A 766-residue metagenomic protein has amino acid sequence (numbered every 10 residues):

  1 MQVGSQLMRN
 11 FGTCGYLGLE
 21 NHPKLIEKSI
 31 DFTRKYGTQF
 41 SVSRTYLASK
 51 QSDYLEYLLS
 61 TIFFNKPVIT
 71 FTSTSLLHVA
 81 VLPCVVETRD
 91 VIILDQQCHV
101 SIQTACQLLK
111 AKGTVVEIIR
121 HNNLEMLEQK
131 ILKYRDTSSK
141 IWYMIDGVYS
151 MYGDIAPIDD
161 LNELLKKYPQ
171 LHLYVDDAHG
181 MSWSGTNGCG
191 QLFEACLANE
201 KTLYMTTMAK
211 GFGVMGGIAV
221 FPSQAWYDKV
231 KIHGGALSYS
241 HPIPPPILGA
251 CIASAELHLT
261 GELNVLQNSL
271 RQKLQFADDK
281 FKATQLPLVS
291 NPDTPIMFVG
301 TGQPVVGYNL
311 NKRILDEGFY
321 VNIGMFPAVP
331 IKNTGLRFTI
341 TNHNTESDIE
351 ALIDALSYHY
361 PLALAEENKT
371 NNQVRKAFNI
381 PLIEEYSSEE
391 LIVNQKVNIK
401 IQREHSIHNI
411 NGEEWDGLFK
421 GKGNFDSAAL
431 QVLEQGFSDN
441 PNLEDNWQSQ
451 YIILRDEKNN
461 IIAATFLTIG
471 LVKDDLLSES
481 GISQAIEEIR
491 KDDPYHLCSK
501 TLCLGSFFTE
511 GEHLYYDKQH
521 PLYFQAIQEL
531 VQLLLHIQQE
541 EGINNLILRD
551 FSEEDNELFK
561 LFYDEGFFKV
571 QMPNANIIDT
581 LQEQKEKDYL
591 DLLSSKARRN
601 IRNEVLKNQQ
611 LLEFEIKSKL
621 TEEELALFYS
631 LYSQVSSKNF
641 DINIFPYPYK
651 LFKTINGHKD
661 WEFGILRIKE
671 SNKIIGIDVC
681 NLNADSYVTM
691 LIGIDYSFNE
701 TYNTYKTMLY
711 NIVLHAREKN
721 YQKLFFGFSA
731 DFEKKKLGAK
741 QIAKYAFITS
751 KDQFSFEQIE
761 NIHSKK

Functional and structural regions predicted by a protein language model:
P23, E27, D31, K35 (+3 more regions): PLP-dependent enzyme catalytic core of the Aspartate aminotransferase-like
E27-T74: Conserved N-terminal alpha-helix of the aminotransferase class I/II PLP-enzyme fold
V81-V100: Conserved PLP-anchoring active-site segment centered on the Schiff-base-forming lysine
E117-Y174: Active-site phosphate-binding strand-loop segment of PLP-dependent enzymes
F193-K229: Active-site PLP attachment segment
N264-D278, T284-E317, I340-N342: Conserved PLP-binding catalytic core of the aspartate aminotransferase-like
N394-A485, N545-E700: A conserved beta-strand-loop-helix scaffold within acyl/acetyltransferase catalytic domains
Q448-Q450, D456, I462, T468-K569 (+2 more regions): Acyl-donor binding region in acyl/amide transferases
